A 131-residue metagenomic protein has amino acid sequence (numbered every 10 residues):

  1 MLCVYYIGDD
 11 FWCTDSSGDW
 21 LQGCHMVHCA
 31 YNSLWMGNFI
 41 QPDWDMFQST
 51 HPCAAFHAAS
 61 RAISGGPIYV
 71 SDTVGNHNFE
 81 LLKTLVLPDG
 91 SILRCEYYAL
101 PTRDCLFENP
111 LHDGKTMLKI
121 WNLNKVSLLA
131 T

Functional and structural regions predicted by a protein language model:
M1-F79, Y97-K115, N122-N124: Glycan-recognition surfaces
K83-E96, L111: Eukaryote-specific, cytoplasm-facing alpha-helical/coiled-coil scaffolding segments in long proteins
L118-I120, S127-T131: Short, well-ordered beta-strand segments enriched in hydrophobic/aromatic residues
